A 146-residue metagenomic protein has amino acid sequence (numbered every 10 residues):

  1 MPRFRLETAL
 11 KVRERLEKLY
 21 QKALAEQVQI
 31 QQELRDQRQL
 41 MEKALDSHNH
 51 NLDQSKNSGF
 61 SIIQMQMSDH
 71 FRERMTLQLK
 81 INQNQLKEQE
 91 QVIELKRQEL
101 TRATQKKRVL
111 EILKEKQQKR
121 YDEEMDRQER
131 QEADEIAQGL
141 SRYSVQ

Functional and structural regions predicted by a protein language model:
M1-Q146: Charge-rich amphipathic alpha-helical interaction elements
